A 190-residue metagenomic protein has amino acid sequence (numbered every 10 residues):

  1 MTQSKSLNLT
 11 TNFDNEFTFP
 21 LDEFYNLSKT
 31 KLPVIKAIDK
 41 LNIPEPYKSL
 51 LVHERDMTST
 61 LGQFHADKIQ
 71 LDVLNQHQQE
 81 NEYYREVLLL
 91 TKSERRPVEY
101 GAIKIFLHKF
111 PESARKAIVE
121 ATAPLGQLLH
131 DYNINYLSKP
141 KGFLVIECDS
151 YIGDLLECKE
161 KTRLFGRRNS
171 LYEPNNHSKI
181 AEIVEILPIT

Functional and structural regions predicted by a protein language model:
T2-Y84, L88, R95-F165, Y172-T190: N-terminal domain-onset segments
